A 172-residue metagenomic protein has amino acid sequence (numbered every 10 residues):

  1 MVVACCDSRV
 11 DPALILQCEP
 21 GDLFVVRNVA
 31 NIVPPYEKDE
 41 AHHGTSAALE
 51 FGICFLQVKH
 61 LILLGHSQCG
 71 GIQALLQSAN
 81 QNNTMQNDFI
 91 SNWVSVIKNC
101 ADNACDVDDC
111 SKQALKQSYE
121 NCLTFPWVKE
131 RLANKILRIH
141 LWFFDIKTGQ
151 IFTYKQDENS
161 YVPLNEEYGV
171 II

Functional and structural regions predicted by a protein language model:
M1-D39: Short, conserved "active-site rim" segments that organize catalytic pockets and cofactor/ligand binding
V2, V26, L63, L141 (+1 more regions): Divalent metal-coordination and catalytic microenvironments
N31-K59, G70-I172: Divalent-metal-activated hydrolytic enzyme cores
